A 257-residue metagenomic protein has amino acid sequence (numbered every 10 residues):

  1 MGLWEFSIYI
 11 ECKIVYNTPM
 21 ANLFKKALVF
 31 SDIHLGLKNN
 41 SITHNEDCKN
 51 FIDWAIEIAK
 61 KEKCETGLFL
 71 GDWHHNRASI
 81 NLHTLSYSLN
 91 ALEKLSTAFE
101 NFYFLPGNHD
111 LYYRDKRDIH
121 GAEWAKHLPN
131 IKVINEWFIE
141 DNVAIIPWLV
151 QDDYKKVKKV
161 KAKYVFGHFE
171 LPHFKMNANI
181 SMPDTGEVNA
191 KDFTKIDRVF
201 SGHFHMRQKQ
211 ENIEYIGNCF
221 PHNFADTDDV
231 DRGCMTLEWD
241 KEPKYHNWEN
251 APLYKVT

Functional and structural regions predicted by a protein language model:
Y9, K13-Y16: Short, positively charged and aromatic/hydrophobic N-terminal segments
L23-K26, I33, L37-F138, D192-I196: Core catalytic region of metal-dependent phosphoesterases/phosphodiesterases, especially metallo-beta-lactamase-like
K25-L37, D141-V150, Y164-H168, E214-G217: Active-site-proximal beta-strand elements of phosphoester/diester hydrolases
H34-K38, H75-A78, L105-K116, Q151-D153 (+3 more regions): Active-site environment of divalent metal-dependent phosphoester hydrolases
V150-Q151, V157-I196: Active-site-proximal segments of metal-dependent phosphoesterases and phosphodiesterases across multiple
N177-E242: Conserved beta-sheet core of the metallophosphoesterase superfamily
W239-T257: A short C-terminal boundary segment appended to hydrolase-like catalytic domains
